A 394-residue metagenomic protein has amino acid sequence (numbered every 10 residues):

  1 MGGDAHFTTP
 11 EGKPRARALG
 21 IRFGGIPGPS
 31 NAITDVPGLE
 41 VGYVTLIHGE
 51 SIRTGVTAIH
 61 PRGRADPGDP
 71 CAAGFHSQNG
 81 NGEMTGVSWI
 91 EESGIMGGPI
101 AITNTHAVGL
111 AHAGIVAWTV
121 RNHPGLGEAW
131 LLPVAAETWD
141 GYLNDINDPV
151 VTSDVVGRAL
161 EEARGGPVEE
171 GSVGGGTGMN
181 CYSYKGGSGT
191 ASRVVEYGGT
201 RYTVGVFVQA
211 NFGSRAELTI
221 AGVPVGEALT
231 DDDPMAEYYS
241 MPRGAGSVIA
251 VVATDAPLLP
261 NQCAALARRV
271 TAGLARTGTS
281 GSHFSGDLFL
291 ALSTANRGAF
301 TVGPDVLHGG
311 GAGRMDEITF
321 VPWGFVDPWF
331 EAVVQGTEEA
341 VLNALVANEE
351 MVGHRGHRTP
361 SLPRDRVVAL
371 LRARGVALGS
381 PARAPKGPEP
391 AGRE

Functional and structural regions predicted by a protein language model:
M1-E394: Alpha/propeptide regions of enzymes that mature by internal proteolysis
